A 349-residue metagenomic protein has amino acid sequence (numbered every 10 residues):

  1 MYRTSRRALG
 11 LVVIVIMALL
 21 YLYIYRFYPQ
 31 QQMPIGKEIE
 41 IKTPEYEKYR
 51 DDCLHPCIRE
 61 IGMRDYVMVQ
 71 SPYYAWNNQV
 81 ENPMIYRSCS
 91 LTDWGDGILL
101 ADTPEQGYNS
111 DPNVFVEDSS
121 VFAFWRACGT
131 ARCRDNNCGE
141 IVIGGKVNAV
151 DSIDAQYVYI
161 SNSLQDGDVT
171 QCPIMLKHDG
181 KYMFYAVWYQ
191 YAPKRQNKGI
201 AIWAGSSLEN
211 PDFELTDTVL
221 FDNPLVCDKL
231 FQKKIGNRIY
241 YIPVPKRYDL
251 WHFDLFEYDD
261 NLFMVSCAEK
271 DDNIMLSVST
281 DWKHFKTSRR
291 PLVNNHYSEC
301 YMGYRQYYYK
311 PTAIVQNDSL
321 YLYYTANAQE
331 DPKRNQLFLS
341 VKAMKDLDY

Functional and structural regions predicted by a protein language model:
M1-V15: N-terminal Sec-pathway targeting helices
L11-R26: N-terminal type II signal-anchor transmembrane helix that functions as the membrane-insertion/stop-transfer segment
L22-Y349: Carbohydrate-active catalytic/glycan-binding domains of CAZyme proteins, especially the secreted or lumenal ectodomains
